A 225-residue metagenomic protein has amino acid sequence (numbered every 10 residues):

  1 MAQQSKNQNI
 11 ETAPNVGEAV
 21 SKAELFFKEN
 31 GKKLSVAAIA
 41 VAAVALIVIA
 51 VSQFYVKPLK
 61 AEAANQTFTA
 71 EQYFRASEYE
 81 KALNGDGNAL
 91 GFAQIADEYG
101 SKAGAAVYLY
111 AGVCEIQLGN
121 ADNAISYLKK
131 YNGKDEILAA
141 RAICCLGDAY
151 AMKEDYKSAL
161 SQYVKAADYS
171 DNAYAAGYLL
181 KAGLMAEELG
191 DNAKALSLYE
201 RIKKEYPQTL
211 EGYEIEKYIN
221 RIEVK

Functional and structural regions predicted by a protein language model:
A2-A40: N-terminal positive-inside, membrane-proximal cytosolic segments immediately preceding the first
K57, I95-A105, L118, N132-A140 (+2 more regions): Short solvent-exposed coil/turn linkers within tandem alpha-helical repeat scaffolds
